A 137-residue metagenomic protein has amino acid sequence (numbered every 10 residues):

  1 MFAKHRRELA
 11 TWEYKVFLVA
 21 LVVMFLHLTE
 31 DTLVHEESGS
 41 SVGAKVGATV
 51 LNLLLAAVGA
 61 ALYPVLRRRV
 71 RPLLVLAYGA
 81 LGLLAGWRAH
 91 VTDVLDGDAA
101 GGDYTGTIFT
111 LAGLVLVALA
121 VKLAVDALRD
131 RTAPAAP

Functional and structural regions predicted by a protein language model:
M1-L21: Cytosolic juxtamembrane helix and N-cap/initiation of the first transmembrane helix
A3, A57-L73: Juxtamembrane helix-break-helix junctions at the cytosolic face of small multi-pass alpha-helical membrane proteins
L9-K15, G113-P137: Membrane-water interface at the C-terminal end of transmembrane alpha helices
K15-V46: Hydrophobic transmembrane helix segments
A20-T29, G79-V91: Aromatic-anchored segments of alpha-helical transmembrane domains
E37-A48, G97-L111: Non-cytosolic membrane-interface motifs at loop->transmembrane helix junctions
V50-G59, Y63, L116-V117: Hydrophobic alpha-helical transmembrane segments
R68, P72-L73, A85-G106: Membrane-helix boundary connector in multi-pass membrane proteins
